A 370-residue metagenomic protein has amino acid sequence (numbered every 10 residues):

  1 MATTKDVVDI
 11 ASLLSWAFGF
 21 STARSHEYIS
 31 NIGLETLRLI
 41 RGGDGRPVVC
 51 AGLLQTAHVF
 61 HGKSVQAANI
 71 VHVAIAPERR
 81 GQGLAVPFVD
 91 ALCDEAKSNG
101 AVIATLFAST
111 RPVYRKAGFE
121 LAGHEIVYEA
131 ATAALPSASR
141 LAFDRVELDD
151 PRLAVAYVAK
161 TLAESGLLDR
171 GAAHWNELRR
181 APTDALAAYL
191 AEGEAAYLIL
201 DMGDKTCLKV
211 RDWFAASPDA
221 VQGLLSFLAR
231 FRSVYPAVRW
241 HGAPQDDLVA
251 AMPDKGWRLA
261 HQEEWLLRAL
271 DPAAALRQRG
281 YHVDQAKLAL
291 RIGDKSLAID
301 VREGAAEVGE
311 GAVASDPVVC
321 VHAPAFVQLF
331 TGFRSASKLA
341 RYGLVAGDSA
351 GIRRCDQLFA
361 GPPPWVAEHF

Functional and structural regions predicted by a protein language model:
M1-Q55, G62-N69, L135-A173, D204-L208: Short amphipathic alpha-helix that is part of the acyltransferase structural core
I70-R80, S109, K209-P218, A325: A short, internal acetyl-CoA/4′-phosphopantetheine-binding micro-motif in the GNAT/acyltransferase core
H72-I75, G81-K97, P218-A229: Conserved acetyl-CoA-binding loop-helix of GNAT-fold acetyltransferases
V89, D94-A108, R232-P244: Conserved GNAT acetyl-CoA-binding A-motif
S98-V102, F107-I126, Q245-A260: Conserved active-site alpha-helix within GNAT-family acetyltransferase domains
G123-R211, P218-Q222, S226-F227, F231 (+3 more regions): Amide-forming acyltransferase catalytic core, primarily the GNAT-like/NAT-type and related acyltransferase folds
M252-A314: C-terminal structural cap/anchor segments
A312-F370: C-terminal interaction segments
